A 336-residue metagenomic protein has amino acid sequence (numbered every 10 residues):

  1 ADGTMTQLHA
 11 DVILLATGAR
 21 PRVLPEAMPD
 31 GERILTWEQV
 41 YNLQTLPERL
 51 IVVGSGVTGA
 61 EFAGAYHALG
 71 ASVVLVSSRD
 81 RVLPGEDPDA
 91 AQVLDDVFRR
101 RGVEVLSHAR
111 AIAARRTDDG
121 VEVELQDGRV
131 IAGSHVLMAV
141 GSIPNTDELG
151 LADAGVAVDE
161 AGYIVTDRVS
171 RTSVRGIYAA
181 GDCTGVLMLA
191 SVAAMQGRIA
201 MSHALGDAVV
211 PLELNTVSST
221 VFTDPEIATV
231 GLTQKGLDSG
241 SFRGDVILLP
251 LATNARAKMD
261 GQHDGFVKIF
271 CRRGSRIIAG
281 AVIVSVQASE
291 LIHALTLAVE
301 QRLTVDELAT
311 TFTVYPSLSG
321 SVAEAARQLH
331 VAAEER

Functional and structural regions predicted by a protein language model:
G3-R33, R49: Glycine/serine-rich phosphate-binding loop and adjoining beta1-alpha1 elements at the start of nucleotide-handling
G3-V12, Q126-H135, S173-V174: Core beta-strand elements of the Rossmann-like FAD/NAD(P) dinucleotide-binding domain in flavoenzyme oxidoreductases
L15-A16, V52, M138-A139: Redox-cofactor binding/interface segments in oxidoreductases and associated redox assembly factors
T17, T36-E38, S107-A109, R115 (+2 more regions): Short loop/edge segments at beta-strand edges and connector loops that shape dinucleotide/nucleotide cofactor-binding
R20-R22, A157-E160, D207-T216, S241-I247: A short alpha-helix-loop-beta-strand transition element characteristic of N-terminal alpha/beta dinucleotide-binding
A27, G31-P47, I131-G206: FAD-site-proximal beta/loop scaffold in flavoenzymes
Y41-N42, P47-I51, V57-E122, D127 (+2 more regions): Rossmann-like dinucleotide-binding cores of NAD(P)H-dependent redox enzymes
L205-G206, F222-R336: Flexible, glycine-rich terminal cap/loop adjacent to redox cofactors in electron-transfer oxidoreductases
